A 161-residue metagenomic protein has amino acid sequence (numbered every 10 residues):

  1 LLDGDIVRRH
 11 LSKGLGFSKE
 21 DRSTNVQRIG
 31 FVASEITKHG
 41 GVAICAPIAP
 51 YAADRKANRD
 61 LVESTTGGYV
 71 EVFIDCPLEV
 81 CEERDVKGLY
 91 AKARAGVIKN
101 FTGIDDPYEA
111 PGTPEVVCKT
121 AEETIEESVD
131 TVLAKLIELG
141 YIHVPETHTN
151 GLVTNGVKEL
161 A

Functional and structural regions predicted by a protein language model:
L1-K38: Conserved substrate/cofactor phosphate-moiety recognition/catalytic segment in nucleotide-dependent phosphotransferases
I6, P50-A53, V80, E123: Short alpha-helical
H10-G14, R55-A57, E82-D85: Short, well-ordered secondary-structure micro-motifs
F17-D21, V62-S64, G88-A91: Short, hinge-like loop/turn segments at secondary-structure boundaries
N25-L61: Charged, well-structured alpha/beta interaction segments
F31, T37-G40, T66-G68, P111-T113: Short loop/turn elements that form and flank the Walker-type P-loop nucleotide-binding site in RecA-like NTPase cores
I44-A46, P50, S64-R84, C118: Conserved phosphate-donor/acceptor-positioning beta-strand/loop module used by diverse small-molecule
D75-T131, E138-G156: Small-molecule kinase domains that catalyze NTP-dependent phosphoryl transfer to phosphate-bearing small molecules
